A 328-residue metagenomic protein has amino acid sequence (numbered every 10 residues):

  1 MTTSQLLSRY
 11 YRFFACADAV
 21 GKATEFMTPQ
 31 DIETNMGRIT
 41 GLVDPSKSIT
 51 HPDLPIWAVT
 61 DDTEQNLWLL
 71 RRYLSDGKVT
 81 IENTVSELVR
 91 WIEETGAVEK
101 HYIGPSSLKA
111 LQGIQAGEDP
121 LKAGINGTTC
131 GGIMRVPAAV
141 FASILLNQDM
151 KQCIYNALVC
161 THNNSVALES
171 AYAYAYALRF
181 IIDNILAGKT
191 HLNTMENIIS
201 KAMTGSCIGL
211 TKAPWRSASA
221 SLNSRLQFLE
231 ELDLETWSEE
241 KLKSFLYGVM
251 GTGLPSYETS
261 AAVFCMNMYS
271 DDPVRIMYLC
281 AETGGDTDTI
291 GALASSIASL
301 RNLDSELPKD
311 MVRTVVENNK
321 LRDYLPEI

Functional and structural regions predicted by a protein language model:
M1-I328: Structured, active/binding-site neighborhoods that engage oxygen-rich ligands
